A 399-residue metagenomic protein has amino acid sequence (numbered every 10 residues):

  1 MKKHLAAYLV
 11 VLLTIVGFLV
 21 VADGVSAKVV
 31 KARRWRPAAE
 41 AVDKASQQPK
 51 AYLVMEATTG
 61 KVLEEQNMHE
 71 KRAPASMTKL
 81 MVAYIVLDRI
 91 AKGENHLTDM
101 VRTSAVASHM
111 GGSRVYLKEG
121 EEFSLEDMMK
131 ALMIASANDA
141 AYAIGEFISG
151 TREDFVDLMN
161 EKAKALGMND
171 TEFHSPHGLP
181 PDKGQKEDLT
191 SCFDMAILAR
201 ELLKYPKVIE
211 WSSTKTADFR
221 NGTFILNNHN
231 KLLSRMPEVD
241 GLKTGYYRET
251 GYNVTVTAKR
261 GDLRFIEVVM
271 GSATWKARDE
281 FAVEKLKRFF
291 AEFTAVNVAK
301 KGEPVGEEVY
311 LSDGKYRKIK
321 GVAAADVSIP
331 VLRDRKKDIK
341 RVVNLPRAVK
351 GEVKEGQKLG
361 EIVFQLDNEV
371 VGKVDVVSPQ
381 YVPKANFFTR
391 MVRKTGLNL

Functional and structural regions predicted by a protein language model:
M1-V10: Bacterial N-terminal signal peptides that target proteins for export
K3-H4, L80, R260: Hydrophobic alpha-helical segments, especially transmembrane helices and their immediate juxtamembrane helical caps
V10-L13, M195: Small-residue packing motifs within transmembrane alpha-helices
I15-G24: C-terminal segment of classical bacterial N-terminal signal peptides
V25-I197, L202-P206: Active-site-adjacent loops and short helices of periplasmic peptidoglycan-processing enzymes
M168, E172, K183-L399: Domain-terminus/edge residues, biased toward the C-terminal soluble/receptor-binding domains of extracytoplasmic
